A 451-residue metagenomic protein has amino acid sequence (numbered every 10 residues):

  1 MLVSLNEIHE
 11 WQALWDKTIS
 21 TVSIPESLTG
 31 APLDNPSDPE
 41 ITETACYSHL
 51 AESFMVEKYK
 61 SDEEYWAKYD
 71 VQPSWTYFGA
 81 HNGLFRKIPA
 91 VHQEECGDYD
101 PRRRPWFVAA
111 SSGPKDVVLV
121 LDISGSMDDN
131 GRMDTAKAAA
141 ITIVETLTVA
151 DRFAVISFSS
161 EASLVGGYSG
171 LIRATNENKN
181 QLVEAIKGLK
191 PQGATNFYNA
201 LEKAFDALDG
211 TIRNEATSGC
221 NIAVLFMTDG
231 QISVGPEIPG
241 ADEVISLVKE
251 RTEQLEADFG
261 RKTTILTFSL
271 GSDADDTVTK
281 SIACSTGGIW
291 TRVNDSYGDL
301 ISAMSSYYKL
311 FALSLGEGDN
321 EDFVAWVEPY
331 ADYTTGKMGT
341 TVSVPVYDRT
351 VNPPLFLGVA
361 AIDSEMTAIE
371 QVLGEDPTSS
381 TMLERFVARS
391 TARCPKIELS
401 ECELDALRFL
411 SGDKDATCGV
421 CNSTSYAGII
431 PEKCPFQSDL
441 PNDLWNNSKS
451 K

Functional and structural regions predicted by a protein language model:
M1-K115, E215, G287-G288, D295-K451: Intrinsically disordered, low-complexity polar/acidic regions
M55-Y65, E95, R102-F107, D129 (+6 more regions): Eukaryotic intrinsically disordered and solvent-exposed regulatory patches
K58-G83, S112-A174, F197-D206, S218-T228 (+1 more regions): Von Willebrand factor
K87-V91, D129-M133, V165-L171, G235-G240 (+2 more regions): Short, solvent-exposed loop/turn and secondary-structure capping segments
D98, R104-F107, G125, R173-I222 (+4 more regions): Von Willebrand factor
P114-V120, E243-S246, S314: Acidic/polar, low-complexity linker and loop regions
G131-T135, F153, L189, A194 (+3 more regions): VWA/integrin I-like adhesion module and closely mimicked acidic/polar interface patches used
I141-V149, K187, F205-R213, E253-A257 (+3 more regions): Sec-exported extracytoplasmic/periplasmic mature domains
